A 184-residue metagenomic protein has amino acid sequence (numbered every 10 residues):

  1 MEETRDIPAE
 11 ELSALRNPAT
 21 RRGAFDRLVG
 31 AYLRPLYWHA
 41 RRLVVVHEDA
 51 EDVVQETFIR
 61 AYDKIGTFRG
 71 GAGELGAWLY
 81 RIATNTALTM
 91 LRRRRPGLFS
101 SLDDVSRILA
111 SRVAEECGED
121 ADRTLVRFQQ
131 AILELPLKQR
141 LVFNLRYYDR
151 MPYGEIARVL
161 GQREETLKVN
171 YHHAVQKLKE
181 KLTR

Functional and structural regions predicted by a protein language model:
M1-P35, R42, L133, E155 (+1 more regions): N-terminal module of bacterial RNA polymerase sigma factors
E2-E10, G97-A121: Internal acidic/polar
R16-R27, Y37-E56, G70, E164: Short, charged helix-capping/linker segments at alpha-helix termini
W38, D52-I59, G73-N85: Structural recognition of an alpha-helix C-terminal capping motif at a helix-to-coil junction
R42-V45, F58-G73, R93-R95: Sigma70-family region 2
D63-T67, R81-L102, A121: Arg/Lys-rich amphipathic alpha helix in sigma70-family domain 2
T84, L88, Q139, L145-Y148 (+2 more regions): DNA-recognition helix of helix-turn-helix
I132-R140: Short helix-coil-helix linker/hinge
